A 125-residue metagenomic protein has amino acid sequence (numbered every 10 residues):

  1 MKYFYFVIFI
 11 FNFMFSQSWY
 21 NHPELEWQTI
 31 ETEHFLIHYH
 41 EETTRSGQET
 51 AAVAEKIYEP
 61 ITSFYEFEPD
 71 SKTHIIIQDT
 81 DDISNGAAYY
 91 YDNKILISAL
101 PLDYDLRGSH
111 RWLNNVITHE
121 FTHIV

Functional and structural regions predicted by a protein language model:
Y3-M14: Sec-dependent N-terminal signal peptides
Q17-V125: Juxtacatalytic substrate-recognition/specificity segment
